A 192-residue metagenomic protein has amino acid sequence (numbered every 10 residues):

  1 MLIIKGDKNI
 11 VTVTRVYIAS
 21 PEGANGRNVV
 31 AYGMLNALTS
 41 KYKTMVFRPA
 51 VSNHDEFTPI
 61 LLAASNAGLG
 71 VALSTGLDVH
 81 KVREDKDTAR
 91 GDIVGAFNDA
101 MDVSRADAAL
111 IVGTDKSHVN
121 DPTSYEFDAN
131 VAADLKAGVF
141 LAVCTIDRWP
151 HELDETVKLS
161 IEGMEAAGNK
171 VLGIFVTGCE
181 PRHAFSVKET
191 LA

Functional and structural regions predicted by a protein language model:
L2-K8: Pre-Walker A adenine-sensing motif
I4, R90-G91, E155: Mixed-charge, polar/low-complexity N-terminal
K8-V11, A37, A100-S104, V131-D134 (+1 more regions): Solvent-exposed alpha-helices and their adjacent loops that cap or buttress functional pockets in soluble metabolic
V13-R15, A19-R105, N120-D121: N-terminal phosphate/diphosphate-binding loop that engages ATP/GTP or pyrophosphate donors across diverse enzyme folds
S20-E22, M34, R48-V51, T75 (+3 more regions): Fold-independent oxyanion-binding glycine-rich loops and adjacent beta-strand/coil segments at enzyme active sites
R105-I111, G138: Loop/turn-to-beta-strand initiation segments
T114-A192: Conserved catalytic-core segment of NTP-binding enzymes
